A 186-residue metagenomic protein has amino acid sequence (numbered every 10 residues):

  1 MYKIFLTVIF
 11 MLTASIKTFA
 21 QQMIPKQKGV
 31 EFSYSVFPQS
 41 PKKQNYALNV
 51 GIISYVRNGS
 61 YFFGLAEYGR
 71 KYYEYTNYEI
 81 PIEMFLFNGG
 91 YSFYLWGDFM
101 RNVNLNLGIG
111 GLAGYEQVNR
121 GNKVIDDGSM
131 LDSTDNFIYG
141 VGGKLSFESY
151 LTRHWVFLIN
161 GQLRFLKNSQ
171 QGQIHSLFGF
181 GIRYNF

Functional and structural regions predicted by a protein language model:
M1-K26: Cleavable N-terminal export/targeting peptides
A20-Y68, N185: Short glycine/proline- and aromatic-enriched beta-strand/turn motifs that initiate or cap beta-hairpins
Q22-V30, Y46, R57-F62, R101-L107 (+3 more regions): Outer-envelope beta-barrel architecture signal
Q27, K43-A47, I82-L86, I138-G140 (+1 more regions): Membrane-spanning beta-strands of outer-membrane beta-barrel proteins
E31, A47-N49, L86-S92, G140-K144 (+1 more regions): Membrane-embedded beta-strand positions in outer-membrane beta-barrel channels/transporters
Y34-A47, T76-E79, L166-H175: Solvent-exposed loop/turn segments connecting transmembrane beta-strands in outer-membrane beta-barrel proteins
G51-D126, W155, Y184: Gram-negative (and chloroplast) outer-membrane scaffold detector with strong preference for beta-barrel transmembrane
I174-F186: Outer-membrane beta-barrel "beta-signal"
